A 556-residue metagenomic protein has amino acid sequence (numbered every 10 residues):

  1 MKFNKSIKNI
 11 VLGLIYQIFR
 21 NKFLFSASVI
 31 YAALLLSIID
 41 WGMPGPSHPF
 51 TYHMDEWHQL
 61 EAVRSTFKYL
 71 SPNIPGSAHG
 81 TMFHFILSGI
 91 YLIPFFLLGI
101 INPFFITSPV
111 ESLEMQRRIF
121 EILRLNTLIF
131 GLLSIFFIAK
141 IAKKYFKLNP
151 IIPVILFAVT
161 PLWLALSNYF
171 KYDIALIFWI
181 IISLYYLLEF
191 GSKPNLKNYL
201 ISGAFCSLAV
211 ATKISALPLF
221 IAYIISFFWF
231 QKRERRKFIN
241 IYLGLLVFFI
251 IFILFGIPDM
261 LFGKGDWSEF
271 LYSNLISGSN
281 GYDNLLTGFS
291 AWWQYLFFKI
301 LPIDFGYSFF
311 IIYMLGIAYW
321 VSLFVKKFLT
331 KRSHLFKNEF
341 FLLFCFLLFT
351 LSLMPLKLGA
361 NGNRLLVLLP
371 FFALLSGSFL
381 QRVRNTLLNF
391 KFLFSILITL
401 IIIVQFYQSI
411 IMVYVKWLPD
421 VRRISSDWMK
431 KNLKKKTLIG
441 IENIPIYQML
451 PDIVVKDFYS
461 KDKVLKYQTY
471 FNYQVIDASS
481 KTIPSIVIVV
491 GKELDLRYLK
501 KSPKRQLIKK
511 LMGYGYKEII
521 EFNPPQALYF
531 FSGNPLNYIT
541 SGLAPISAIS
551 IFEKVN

Functional and structural regions predicted by a protein language model:
N9-I10, L14, F137-I138, F228 (+4 more regions): Hydrophobic, aromatic-rich transmembrane alpha-helices and their immediate juxtamembrane boundary segments
R20-W57, Y69-S71, F157-V159, V247-K264 (+2 more regions): Transmembrane signal-anchor helices characteristic of membrane glycosylation enzymes that use polyprenol
F25, V29-Y31, I100-V110, I129 (+6 more regions): Transmembrane-helix signature of polytopic, membrane-embedded enzymes that assemble or transfer cell-envelope glycans
S26-A32, I151-P153, A204-C206, Y223-I224 (+6 more regions): Transmembrane alpha-helix segments characteristic of polytopic inner-membrane glycan-assembly/cell-envelope
L36, F83-H84, M260, S273 (+1 more regions): Catalytic lumenal/periplasmic loop and adjoining terminal transmembrane helix of membrane glycan-assembly enzymes
F85-I86, L208, F220, I224-K327 (+7 more regions): Transmembrane-lumen/periplasm boundary regions of multi-pass, lipid-linked membrane glycan transferases
K143-L148, S183-Y199, A209, L380: Membrane-interface transmembrane helices that cradle and orient dolichyl/undecaprenyl
L166-S167, D173-I177, A209, P218 (+3 more regions): Hydrophobic/aromatic-rich transmembrane helices and adjacent perimembrane loops
